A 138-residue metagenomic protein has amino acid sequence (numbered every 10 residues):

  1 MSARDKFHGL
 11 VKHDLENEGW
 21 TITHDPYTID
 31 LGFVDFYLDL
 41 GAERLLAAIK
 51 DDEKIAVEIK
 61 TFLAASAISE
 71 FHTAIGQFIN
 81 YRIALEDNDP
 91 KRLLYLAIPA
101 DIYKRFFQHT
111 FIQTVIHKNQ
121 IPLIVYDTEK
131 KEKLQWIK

Functional and structural regions predicted by a protein language model:
A3-H8, K12: Nuclease catalytic cores
T21-I55, E70, L134-I137: Active-site metal-binding core of divalent-cation-utilizing nuclease and nuclease-like domains
G41, K60, E129: Anionic group-transfer/hydrolysis microenvironments
I59-F71: Short beta-strand-loop-alpha-helix junction that forms the active-site gateway of nucleic-acid-processing nucleases
I68-K91: Basic, amphipathic alpha-helical patches used to engage nucleic acids or provide basic targeting signals, exemplified
I83-I116, Y126-T128: Nucleic-acid nuclease catalytic cores
K118-L134: Charged, structured surface patches that assemble and position nucleic-acid processing machinery
